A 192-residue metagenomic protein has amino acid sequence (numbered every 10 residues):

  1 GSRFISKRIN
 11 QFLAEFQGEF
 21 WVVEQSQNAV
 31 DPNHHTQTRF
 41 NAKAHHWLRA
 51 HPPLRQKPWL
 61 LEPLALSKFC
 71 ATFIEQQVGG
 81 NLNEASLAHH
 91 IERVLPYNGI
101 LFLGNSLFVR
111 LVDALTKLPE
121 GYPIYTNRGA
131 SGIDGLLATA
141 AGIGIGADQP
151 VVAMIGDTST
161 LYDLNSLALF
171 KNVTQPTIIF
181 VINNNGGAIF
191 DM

Functional and structural regions predicted by a protein language model:
G1, V23, L103-G104, N127 (+1 more regions): Short His-Asn-centered micro-motif
G1-I5, S26, S106-F108, T158 (+1 more regions): Short glycine-rich anion-binding loops that position phosphate/pyrophosphate groups of nucleotides and phosphorylated
I5-N10, V30-N33, A50, L111-D113 (+3 more regions): Short helix/loop capping segments that flank catalytic or ligand/cofactor-binding pockets
I9-G18, F170-T174: Short, conserved loop/helix-junction motifs that constitute active-site signature segments in enzyme catalytic cores
F12-V109: Phosphate/pyrophosphate-binding active-site segments
H89-E92, D113, A141-G144: Generic structural signal for well-ordered alpha-helical scaffold segments
G104-Y122: Acidic-glycine-rich active-site phosphate/pyrophosphate-binding loop
T116-M192: Thiamine diphosphate
